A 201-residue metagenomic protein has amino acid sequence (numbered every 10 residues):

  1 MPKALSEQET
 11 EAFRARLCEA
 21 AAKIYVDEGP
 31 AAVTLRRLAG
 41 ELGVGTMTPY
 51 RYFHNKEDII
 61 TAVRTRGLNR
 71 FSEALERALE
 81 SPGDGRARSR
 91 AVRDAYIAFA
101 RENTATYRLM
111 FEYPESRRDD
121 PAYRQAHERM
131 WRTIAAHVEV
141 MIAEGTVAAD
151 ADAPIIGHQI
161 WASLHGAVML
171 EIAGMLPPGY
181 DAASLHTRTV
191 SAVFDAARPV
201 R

Functional and structural regions predicted by a protein language model:
M1-A12, K23, P82, R201: N-terminal intrinsically disordered/low-complexity leader segments
T10-A21, L38, V63-G67, F71 (+2 more regions): Generic hydrophobic, amphipathic alpha-helix propensity
R16, A20, I24-D58, A62: Helix-turn-helix
P30, V147, L176-P177: Conserved hydrophobic residue
A62, E76-T106, A148, A153-I160: Hydrophobic alpha-helical connector segments
N69, D119-E144, P154-H158, S184-T187 (+1 more regions): Amphipathic alpha-helical packing segments from all-alpha helical-bundle domains
A98, E102-A136, L176-G179: Short secondary-structure transition hinges
L109, V140, I160-G179, V193-R201: Amphipathic C-terminal alpha-helical segment
